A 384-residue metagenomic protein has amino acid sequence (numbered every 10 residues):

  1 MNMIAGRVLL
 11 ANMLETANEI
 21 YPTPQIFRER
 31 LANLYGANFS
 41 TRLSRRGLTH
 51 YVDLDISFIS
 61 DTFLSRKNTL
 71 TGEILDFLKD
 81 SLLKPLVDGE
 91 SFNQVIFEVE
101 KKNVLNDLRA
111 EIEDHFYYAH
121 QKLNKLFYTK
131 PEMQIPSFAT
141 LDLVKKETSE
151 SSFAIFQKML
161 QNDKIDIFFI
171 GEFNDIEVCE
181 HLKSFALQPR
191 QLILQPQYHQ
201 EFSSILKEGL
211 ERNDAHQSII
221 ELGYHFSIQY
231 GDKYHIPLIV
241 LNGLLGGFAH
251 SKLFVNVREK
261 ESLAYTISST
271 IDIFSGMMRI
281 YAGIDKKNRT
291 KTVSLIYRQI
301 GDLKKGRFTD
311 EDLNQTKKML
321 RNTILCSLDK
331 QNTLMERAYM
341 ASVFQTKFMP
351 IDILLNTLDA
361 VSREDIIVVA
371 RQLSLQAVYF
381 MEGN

Functional and structural regions predicted by a protein language model:
M1, A5-R7, Q25-D80, Y117-A139 (+6 more regions): M16 family metallopeptidases and their MPP-like homologs
M1-G6, A11, Q157, K164-I165 (+1 more regions): His/Glu-based metal-binding/catalytic segments typifying zinc-dependent metallopeptidases
A17-I20, T62-S65, K84-N93: Short, polar/flexible loop-turn hinges at active-site or ligand-entry regions and domain interfaces
Y35-S40, L143-I155, L206, K260-I267 (+1 more regions): Short amphipathic beta-strand starts and helix->beta connectors
L78-D88, S184-L192, R298-R307: A common structural junction motif
S149-F185: Non-catalytic, conformational "gating/processing" segments within enzyme and secreted inhibitor domains
N174-L210, V368-N384: Proteolytic maturation boundary segments
